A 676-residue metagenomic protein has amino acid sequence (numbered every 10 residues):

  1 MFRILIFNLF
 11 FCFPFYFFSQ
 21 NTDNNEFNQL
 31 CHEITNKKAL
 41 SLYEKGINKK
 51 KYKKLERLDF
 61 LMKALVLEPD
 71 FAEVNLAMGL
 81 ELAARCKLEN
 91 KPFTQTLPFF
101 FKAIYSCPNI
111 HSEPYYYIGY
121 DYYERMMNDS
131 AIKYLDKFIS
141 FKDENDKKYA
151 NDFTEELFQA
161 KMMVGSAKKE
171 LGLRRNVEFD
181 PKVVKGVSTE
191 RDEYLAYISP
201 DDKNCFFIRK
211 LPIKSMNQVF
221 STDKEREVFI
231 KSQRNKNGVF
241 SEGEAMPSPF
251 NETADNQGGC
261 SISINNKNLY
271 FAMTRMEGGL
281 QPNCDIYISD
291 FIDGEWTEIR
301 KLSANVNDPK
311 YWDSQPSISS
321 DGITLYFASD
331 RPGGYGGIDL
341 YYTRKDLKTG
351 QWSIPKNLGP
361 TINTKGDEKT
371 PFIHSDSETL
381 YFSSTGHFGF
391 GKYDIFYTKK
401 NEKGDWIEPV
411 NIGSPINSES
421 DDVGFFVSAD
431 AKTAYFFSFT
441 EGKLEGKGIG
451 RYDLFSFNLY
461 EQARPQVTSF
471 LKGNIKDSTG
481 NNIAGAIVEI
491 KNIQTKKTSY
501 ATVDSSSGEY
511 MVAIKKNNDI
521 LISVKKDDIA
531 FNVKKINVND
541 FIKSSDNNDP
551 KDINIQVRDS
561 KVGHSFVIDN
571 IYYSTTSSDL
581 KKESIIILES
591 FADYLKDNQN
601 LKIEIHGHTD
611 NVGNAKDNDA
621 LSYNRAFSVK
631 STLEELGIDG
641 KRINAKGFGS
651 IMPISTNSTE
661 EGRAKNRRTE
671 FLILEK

Functional and structural regions predicted by a protein language model:
N21-S41, C107: TPR-adjacent "capping" and linker segments in tetratricopeptide-repeat scaffold/adaptor proteins
H32, K38-L40, A72-E73, H111-E113 (+1 more regions): Helix-start (N-cap) detector for alpha-helical repeat units in TPR-like alpha-solenoids, especially tetratricopeptide
T35-L67, A83-K91: Alpha-helical segment of the N-proximal tetratricopeptide repeat
I110-E113, Y117, E124, N128-S130 (+10 more regions): Short, conserved micro-motifs composed of acidic
S384, F388-G389, H606-K676: Periplasmic OmpA-like peptidoglycan-binding domain that tethers envelope proteins to the cell wall
Q462-I490, Q494-K602, K676: Periplasmic peptidoglycan-binding/tethering modules of Gram-negative envelope proteins
